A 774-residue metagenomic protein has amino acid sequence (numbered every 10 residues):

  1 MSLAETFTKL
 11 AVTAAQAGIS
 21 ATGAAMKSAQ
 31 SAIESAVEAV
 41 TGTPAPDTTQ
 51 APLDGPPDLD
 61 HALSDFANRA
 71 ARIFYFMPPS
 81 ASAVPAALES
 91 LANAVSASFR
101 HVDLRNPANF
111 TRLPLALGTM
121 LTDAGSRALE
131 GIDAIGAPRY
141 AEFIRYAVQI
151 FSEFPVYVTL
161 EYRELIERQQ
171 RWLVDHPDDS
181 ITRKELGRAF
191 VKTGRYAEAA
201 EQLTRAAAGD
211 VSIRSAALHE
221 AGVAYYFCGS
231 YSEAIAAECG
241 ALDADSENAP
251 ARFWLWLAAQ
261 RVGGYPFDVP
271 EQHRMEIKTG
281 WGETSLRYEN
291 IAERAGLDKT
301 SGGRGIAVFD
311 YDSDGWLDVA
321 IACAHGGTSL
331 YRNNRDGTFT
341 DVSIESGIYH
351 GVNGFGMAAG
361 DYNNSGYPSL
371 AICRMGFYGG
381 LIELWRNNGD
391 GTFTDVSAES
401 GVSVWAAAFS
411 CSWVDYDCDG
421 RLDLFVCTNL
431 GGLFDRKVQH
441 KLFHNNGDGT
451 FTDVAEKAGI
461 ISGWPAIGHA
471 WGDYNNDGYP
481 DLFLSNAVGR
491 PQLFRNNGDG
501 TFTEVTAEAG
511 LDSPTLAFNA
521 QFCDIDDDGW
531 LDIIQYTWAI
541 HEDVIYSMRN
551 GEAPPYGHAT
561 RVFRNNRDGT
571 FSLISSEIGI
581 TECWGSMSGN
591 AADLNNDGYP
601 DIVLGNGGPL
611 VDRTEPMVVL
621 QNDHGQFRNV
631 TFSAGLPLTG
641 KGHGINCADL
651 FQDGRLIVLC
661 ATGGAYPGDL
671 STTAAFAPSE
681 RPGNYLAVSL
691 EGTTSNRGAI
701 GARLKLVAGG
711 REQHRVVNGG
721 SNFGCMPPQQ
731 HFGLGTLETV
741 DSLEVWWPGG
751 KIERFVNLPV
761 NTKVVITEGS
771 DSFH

Functional and structural regions predicted by a protein language model:
A237, Q626, F632-H774: Gly/Ser/Thr/Pro-enriched helix-cap/hinge segments flanking short amphipathic alpha-helices
G296-I306, G347-A358, G401-S412, G459-A470 (+4 more regions): Repeat-based blade/solenoid architectures
D310-D312, W316, N334-R335, D361-N363 (+12 more regions): Calcium-coordinating acidic loop motifs
V319-C323, L370-M375, L424-T428, L482-N486 (+4 more regions): Hydrophobic beta-strand segments that make up the repeating blades of beta-propeller and related beta-repeat
C427-D435, T537-P555, G605-D612: Short, conserved, GDST-rich strand-edge loop motifs in beta-rich repeat architectures
